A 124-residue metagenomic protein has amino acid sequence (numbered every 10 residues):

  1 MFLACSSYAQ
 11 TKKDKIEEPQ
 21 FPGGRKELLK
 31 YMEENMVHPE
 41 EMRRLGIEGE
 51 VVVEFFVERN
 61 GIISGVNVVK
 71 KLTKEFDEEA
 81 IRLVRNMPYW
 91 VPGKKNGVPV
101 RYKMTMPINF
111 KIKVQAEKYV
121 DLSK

Functional and structural regions predicted by a protein language model:
C5-K124: Charge-biased low-complexity segments
